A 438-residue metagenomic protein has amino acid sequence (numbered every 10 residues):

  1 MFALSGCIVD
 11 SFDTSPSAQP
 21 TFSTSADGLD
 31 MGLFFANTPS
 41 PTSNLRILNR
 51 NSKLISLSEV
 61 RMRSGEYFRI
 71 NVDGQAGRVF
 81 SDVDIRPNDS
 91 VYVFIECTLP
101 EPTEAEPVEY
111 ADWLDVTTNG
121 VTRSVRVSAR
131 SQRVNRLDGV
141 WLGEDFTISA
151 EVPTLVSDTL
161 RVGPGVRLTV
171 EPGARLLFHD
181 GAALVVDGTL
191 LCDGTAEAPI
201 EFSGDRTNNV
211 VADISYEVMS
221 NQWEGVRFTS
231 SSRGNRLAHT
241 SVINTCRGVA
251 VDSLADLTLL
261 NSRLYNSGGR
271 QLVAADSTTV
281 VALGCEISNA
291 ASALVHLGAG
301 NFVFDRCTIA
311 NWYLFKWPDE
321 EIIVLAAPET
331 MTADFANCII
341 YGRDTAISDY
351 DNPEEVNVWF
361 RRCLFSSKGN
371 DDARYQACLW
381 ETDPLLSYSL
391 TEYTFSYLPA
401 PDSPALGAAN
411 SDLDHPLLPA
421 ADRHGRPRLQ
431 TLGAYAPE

Functional and structural regions predicted by a protein language model:
A3-G6: C-terminal motif of bacterial Sec signal peptides marking the signal peptidase cleavage site
I8-S17, F22-S40, N44-R46, G77-F395 (+2 more regions): Beta-strand/loop edge motif enriched in small/polar residues
S40-T42, S52-L57: Short acidic/proline- and small/hydrophobic-mixed sequence motifs that coincide with surface turns and coil-to-beta
I47-N51: Asparagine-centered strand-capping/turn motif at beta-strand->loop junctions
I55-S56, F68-I70, F178, V210-V211: Short active-site-adjacent helix-start/loop capping segments
E59-V60, Y110: Short coil/turn segments at secondary-structure boundaries
R61-F80: Short, solvent-exposed loop/linker segments at beta-strand-coil boundaries, enriched for Pro/Gly and Ser/Thr
